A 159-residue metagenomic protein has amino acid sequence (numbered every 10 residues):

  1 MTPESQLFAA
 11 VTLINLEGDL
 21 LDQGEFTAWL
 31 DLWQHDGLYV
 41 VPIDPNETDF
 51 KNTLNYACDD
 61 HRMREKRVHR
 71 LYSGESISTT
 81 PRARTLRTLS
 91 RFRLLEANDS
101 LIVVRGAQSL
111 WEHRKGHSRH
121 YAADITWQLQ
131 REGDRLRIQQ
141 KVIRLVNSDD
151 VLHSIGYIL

Functional and structural regions predicted by a protein language model:
M1-H35: Short, low-complexity N-terminal intrinsically disordered segments enriched in polar/charged residues
T2-S5, N52, H117: Conserved aromatic-histidine-acidic binding/catalytic patches
F8-T12, R62, H120: A generic "alpha-helical surface" signal
V11, E65-H69, G156: Generic detector of well-ordered alpha-helical segments enriched in charged/polar residues, highlighting helical
E17-D19, E75-R82, R114-G116: Short helix-to-loop capping/linker segments positioned immediately adjacent to catalytic or ligand/cofactor-binding
H35-V104: A solvent-exposed, acidic/Ser-Thr-rich amphipathic alpha-helical stretch
L86-T88, R93-L159: A beta-strand edge to alpha-helix "cap/lid" segment located at domain peripheries
